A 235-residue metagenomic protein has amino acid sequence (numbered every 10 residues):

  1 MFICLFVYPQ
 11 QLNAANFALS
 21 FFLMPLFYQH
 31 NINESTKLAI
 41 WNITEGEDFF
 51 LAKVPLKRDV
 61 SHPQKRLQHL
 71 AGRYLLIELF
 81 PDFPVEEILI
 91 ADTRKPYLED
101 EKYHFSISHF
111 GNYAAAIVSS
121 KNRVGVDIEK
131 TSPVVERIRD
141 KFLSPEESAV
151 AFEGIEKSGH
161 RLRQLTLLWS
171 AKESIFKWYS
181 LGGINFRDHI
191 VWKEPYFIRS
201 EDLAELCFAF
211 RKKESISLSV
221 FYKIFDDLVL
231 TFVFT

Functional and structural regions predicted by a protein language model:
V7-Y8: Intrinsic low-complexity/disordered segments
Q11-L12: Cationic, low-complexity basic patches in intrinsically disordered or flexible, solvent-exposed regions
N16-A18: Low-complexity proline/serine/threonine-rich segments in eukaryotic and viral proteins
S20-T235: Core catalytic alpha/beta fold that binds nucleotide/phospho-ligands
